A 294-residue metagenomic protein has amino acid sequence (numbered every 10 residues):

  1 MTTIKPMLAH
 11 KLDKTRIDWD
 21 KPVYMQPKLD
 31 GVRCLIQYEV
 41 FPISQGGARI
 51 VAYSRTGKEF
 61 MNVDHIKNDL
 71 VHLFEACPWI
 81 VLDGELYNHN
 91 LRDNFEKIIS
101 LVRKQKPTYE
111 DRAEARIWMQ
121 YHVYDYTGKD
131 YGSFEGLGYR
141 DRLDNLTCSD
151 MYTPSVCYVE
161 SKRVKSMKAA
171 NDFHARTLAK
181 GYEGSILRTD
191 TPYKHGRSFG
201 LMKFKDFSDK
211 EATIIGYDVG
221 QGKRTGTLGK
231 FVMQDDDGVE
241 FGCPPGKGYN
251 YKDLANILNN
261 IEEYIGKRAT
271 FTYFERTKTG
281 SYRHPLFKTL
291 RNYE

Functional and structural regions predicted by a protein language model:
M1-D20, M25: Charged, flexible boundary elements
R16-Y152, Y293: Covalent nucleotidyltransferase
Q26, V32-W79, G84, R197-E294: Classical nucleotidyltransferase
C34-L35, L91-I98, S133-F134, S166-A175 (+2 more regions): Short, solvent-exposed polar/charged micro-motifs at secondary-structure junctions
G84-L86, V123-G128, E160-R163, T189-T191 (+2 more regions): Short, structured patches in soluble enzyme cores that scaffold and shape functional sites
Y109-R112, Y131-F134, E160-T177, G220-G222: Short helix-to-loop capping/linker segments positioned immediately adjacent to catalytic or ligand/cofactor-binding
V156-Y158: N-terminal, charged amphipathic alpha-helical interaction modules
E160-S208: Amphipathic alpha-helical
